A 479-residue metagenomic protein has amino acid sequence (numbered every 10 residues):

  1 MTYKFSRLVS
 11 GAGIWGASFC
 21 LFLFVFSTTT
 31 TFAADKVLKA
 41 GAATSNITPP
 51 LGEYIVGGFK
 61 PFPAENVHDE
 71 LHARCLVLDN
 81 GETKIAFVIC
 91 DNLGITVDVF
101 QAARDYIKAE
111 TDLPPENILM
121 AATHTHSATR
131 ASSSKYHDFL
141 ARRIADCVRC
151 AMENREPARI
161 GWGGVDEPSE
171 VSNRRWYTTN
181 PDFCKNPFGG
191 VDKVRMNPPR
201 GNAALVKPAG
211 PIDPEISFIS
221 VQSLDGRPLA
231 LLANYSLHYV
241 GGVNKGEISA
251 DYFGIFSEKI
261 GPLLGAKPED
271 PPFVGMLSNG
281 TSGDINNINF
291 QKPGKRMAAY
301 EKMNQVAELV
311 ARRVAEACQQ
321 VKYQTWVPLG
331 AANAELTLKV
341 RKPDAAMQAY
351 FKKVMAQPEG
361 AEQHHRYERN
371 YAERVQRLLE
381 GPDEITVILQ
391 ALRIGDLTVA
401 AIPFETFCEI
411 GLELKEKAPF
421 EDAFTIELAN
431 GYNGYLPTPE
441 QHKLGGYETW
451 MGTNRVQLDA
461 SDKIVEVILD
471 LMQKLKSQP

Functional and structural regions predicted by a protein language model:
M1-G11: N-terminal secretory signal peptides that target proteins for export/translocation
K4, G16, T30-F32: Serine/threonine-rich, low-complexity intrinsically disordered segments
G11-T28: Bacterial N-terminal signal peptides
F32-P479: Non-catalytic substrate/cofactor recognition surfaces at enzyme active-site rims
